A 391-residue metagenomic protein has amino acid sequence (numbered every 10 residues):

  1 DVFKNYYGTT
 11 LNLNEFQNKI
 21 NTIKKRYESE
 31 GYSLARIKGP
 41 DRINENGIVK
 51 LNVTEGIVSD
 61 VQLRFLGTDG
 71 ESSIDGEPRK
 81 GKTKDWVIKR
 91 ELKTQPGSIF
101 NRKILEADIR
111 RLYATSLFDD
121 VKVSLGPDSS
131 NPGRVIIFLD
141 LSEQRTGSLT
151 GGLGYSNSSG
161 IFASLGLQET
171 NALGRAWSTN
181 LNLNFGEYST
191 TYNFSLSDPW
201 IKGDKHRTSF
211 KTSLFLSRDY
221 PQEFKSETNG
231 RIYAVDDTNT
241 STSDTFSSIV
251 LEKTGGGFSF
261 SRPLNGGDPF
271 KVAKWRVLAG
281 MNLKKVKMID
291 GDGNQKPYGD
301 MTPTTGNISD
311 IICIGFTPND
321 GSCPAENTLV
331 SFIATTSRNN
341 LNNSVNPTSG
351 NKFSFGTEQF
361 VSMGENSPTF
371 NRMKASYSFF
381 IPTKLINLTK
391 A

Functional and structural regions predicted by a protein language model:
D1-I57, F65, P78-W86, E91-P96 (+4 more regions): Post-signal-peptide, soluble extracytosolic/periplasmic N-terminal scaffold domains of envelope/secretory systems
Q17-S29, R110, G257, S261 (+2 more regions): Short, acidic/charged, Gly/Pro-enriched secondary-structure junctions
Y32, R36, L251-T254, N371-K374: Amphipathic hydrophobic-ligand
I43, L283-K287, E358-S362: Short, internal active-site loops enriched in acidic
D60-F65, S72-G76, L149-G151, T348: Short, charged, solvent-exposed linker or helix-capping segments at domain edges/interfaces that act as flexible hinges
Q62-G67, I88, D140-E143, S148: Periplasmic plug
G81-K82, S98-N343, N351-S354: Gram-negative/organellar outer-membrane beta-barrel architecture
S331-A391: Extended beta-strand-rich architecture
